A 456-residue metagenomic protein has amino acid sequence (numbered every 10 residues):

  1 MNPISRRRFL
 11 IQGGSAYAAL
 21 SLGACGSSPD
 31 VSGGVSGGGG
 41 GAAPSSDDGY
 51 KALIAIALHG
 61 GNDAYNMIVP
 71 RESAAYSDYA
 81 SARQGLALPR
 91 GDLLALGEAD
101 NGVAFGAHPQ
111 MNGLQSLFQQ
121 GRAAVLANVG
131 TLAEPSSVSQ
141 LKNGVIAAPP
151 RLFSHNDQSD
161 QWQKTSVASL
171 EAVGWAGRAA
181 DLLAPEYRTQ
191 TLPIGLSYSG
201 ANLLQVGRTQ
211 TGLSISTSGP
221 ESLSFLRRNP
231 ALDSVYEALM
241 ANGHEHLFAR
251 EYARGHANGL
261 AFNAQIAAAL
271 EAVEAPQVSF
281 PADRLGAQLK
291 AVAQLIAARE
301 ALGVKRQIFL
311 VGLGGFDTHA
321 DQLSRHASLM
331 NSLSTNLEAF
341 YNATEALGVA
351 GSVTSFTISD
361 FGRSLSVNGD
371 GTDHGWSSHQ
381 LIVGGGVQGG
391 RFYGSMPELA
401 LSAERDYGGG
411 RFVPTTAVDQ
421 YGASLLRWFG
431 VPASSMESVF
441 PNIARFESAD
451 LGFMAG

Functional and structural regions predicted by a protein language model:
N2-A346, S366, I382, R391-G456: Feature for exported/extracytoplasmic and membrane-associated proteins, marking the mature portion
R306-I308, A350, I358, G375-S378: Active-site lining segments that contact anionic ligands and/or coordinate catalytic metals
L313-F316, I358-F361, G385: Histidine- and/or cysteine-centered catalytic micro-motif in compact active-site loops
A320-R325, F361-S377: Short glycine/threonine-rich loop-to-helix capping motif typified by GTGT followed within a few residues by an Asp-Pro
T344-G369: Metal-dependent active-site segment of extracytoplasmic phospho-/sulfohydrolases and closely related
H374-G389: Catalytic or ion-translocation cores adjacent to nucleophile or general acid/base/metal-coordination motifs in diverse
